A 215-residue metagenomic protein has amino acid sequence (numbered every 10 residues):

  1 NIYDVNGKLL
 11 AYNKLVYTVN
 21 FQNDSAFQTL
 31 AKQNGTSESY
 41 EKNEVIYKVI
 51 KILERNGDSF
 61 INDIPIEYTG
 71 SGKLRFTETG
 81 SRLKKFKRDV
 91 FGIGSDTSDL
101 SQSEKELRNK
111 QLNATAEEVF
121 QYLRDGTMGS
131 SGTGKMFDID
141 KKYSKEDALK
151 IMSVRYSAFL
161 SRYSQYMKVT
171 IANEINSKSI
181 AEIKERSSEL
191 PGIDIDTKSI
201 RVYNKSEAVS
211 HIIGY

Functional and structural regions predicted by a protein language model:
N1-Y215: Membrane-proximal periplasmic segments of bacterial cell-envelope enzymes, especially penicillin-binding proteins
